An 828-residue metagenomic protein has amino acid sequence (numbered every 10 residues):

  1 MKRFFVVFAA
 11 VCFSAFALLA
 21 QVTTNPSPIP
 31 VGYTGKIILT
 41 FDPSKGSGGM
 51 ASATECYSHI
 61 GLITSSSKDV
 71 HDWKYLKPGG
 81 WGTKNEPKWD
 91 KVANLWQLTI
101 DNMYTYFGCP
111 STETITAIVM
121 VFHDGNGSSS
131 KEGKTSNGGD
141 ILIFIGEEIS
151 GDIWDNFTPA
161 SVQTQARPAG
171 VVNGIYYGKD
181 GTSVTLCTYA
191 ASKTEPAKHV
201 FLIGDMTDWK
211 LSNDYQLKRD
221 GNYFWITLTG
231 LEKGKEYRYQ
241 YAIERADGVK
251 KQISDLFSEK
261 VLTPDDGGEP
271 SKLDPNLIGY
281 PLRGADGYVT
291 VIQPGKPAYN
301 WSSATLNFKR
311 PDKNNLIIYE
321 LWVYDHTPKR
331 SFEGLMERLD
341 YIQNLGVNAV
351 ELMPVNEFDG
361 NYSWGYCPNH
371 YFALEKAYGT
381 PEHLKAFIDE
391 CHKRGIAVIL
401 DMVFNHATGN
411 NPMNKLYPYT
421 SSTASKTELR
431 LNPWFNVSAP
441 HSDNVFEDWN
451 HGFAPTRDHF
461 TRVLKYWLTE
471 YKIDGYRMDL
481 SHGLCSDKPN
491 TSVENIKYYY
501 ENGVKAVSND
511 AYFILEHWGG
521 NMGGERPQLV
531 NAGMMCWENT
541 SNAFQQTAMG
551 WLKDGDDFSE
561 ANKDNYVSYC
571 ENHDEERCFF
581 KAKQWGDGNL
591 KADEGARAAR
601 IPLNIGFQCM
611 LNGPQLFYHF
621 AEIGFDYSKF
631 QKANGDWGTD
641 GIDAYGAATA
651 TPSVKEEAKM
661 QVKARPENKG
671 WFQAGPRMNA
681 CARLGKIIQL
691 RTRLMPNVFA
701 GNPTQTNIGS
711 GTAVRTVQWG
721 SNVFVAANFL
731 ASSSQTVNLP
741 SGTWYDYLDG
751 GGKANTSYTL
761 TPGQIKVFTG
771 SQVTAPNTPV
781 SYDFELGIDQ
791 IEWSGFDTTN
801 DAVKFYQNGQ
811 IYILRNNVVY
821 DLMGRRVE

Functional and structural regions predicted by a protein language model:
M1-V22, E828: Bacterial Sec-dependent N-terminal signal peptides
F16, F784-E828: C-terminal outer-membrane/trafficking sorting elements
F41-G49, T188-A190: Short amphipathic, basic-aromatic surface patches that mediate peripheral association with negatively charged
E55-T112, G125-G139, K179, T185-E236 (+1 more regions): Aromatic-rich carbohydrate-binding modules that target alpha-glucans
S150-V200, I253-N314: Basic K/R-rich, polyanion-interacting modules in nucleoproteins and related proteins
A197, R219-G221, N356-E357, W364-C367 (+11 more regions): Active-site-proximal helices and loops of the catalytic beta/alpha 8
K260-L262, A298-K472, S481-T491, Y499-S508 (+1 more regions): Substrate-binding/active-site clefts of carbohydrate-active enzymes
T756-E785: C-terminal beta-strand-rich structural cap/linker in extracellular carbohydrate-active enzymes
